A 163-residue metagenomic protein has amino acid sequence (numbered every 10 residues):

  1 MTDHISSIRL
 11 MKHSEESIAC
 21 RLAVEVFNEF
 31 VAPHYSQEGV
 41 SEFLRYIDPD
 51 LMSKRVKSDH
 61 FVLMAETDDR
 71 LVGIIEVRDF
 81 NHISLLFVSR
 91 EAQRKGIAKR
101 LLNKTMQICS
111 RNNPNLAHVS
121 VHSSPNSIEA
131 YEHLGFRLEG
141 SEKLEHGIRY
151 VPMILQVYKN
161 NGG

Functional and structural regions predicted by a protein language model:
S6-R21: A short beta-loop-alpha structural element at the N-terminal edge of CoA-dependent acyl/N-acetyltransferase catalytic
L10, S120-H122, E132, R137-L155: Conserved catalytic-core motifs of GNAT/GCN5-like acyltransferases
V24-D50: Conserved GNAT-fold acetyl-CoA-binding loop/helix
D48-L63: A short helix-loop-beta-strand connector motif used in the catalytic cores of GNAT acetyltransferases and, in some
H60-G73, R78: Conserved beta-hairpin
L86-Q93: A short, internal acetyl-CoA/4′-phosphopantetheine-binding micro-motif in the GNAT/acyltransferase core
R94-Q107: Conserved acetyl-CoA-binding loop-helix of GNAT-fold acetyltransferases
C109-S123: Conserved GNAT acetyl-CoA-binding A-motif
